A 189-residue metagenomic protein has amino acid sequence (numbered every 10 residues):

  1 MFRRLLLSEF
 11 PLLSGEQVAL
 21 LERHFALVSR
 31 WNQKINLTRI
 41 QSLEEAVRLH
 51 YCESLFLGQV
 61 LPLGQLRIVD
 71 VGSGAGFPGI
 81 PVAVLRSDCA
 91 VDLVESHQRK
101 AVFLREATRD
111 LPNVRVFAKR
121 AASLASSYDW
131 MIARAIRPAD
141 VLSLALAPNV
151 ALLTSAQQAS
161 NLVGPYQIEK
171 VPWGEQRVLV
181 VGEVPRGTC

Functional and structural regions predicted by a protein language model:
M1-G64, V69, R99-D110: Class I SAM-dependent transferase core
S54, I80-P81: Hydrophobic alpha-helical segments in the ANL/AMP-binding
V71-S73: Conserved beta-strand/loop positions that form the S-adenosyl-L-methionine
F77-G79, R86-C189: S-adenosylmethionine
